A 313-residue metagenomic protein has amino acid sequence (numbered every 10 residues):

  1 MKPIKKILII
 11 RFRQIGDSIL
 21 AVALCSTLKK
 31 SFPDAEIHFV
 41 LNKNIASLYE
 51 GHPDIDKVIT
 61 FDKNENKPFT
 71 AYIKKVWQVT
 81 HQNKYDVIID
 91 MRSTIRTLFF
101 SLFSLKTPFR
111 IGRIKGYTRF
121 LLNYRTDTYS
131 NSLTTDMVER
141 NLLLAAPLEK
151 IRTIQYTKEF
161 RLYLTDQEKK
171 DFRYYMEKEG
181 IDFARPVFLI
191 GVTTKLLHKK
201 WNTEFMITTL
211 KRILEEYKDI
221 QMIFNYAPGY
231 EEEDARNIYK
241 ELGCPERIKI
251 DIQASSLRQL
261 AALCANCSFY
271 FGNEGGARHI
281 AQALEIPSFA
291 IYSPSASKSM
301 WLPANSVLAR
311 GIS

Functional and structural regions predicted by a protein language model:
M1-S313: Catalytic machinery of carbohydrate-active enzymes, primarily nucleotide-sugar-dependent glycosyltransferases
